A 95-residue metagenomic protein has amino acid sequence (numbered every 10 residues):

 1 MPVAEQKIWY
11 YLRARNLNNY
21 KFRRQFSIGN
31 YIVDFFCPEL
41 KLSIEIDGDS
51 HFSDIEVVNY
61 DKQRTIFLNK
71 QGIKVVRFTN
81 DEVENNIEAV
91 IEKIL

Functional and structural regions predicted by a protein language model:
M1-L95: Nucleic-acid endo/exonuclease domains
